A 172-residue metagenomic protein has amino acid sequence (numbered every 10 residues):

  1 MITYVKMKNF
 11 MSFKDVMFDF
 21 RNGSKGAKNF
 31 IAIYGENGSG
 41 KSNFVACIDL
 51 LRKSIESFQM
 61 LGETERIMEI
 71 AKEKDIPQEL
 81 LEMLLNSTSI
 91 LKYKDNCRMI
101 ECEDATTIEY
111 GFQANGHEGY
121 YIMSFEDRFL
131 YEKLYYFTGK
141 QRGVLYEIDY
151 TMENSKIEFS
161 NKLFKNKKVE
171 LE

Functional and structural regions predicted by a protein language model:
M1-E73: Pre-Walker A-like glycine/lysine-rich segment at the N-terminus of P-loop NTPase domains
S12, S24, S39-S42, S54-S57 (+5 more regions): Generic serine detector
A46-D127: Conserved P-loop NTP-binding catalytic core
E109, Q113-E172: Electropositive, glycine-dotted interaction segments that contact anionic polymers or phosphate-rich ligands
